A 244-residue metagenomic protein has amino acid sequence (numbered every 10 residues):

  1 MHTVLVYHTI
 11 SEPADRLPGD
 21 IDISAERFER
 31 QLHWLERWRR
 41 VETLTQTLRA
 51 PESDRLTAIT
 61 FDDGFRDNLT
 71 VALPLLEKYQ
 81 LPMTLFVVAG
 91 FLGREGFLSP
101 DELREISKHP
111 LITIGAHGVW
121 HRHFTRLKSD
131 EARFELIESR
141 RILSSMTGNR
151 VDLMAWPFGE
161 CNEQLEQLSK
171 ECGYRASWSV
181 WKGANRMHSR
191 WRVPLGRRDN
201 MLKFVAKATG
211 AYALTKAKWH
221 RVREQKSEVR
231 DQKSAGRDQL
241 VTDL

Functional and structural regions predicted by a protein language model:
M1-T60, F65-D67, R126-L153, F158-K226 (+2 more regions): C-terminal active-site subregion of NodB/CE4 polysaccharide deacetylases
L5-T9, I114-H121: Histidine-centered catalytic micro-motifs
E36, L73-Q80, L98-G115: Acidic (Asp/Glu)-rich catalytic clusters
E52-S53, A72, S99, L103 (+1 more regions): Distinct, well-ordered alpha-helical segments
L69-A89: A short alpha/beta connector and helix-capping loop motif
L85, I114-A116, W178-S179: Hydrophobic residues in well-ordered beta-strands that form the structural core
A89-R94, H123, P157-E160: Short histidine/acidic/glycine/proline-rich micro-motifs that form metal- and phosphate-coordinating active-site loops
G96-L103, D130-L136: Charged helix-capping and loop-helix junction motifs
